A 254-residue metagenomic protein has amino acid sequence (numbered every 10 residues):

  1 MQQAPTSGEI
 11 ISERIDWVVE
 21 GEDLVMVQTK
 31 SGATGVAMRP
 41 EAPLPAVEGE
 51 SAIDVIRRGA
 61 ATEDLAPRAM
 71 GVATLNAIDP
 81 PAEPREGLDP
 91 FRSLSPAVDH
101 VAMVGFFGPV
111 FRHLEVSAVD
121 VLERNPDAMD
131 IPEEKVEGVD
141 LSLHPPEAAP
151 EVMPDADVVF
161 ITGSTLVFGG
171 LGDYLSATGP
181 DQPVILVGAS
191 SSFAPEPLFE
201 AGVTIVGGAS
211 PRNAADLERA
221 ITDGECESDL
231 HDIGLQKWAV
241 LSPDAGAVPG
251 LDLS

Functional and structural regions predicted by a protein language model:
M1-L114, W238-S254: Electropositive, gly/pro-rich neighborhoods at or near active sites that engage anionic ligands
L88-S93, S142-P154: Short acidic low-complexity segments
H100, D157-V158: Structural motif
G105-P109, E123-D130, A189-F193: Short, polar loop motifs at secondary-structure junctions
H113-E115, P154, S176-D181: Short, conserved loop/helix-junction motifs that constitute active-site signature segments in enzyme catalytic cores
S117-E137: NAD(P)-binding Rossmann-fold cofactor-contacting core
E147-A148, G170, A194: Short acidic active-site motifs
I185-S254: C-terminal functional extensions of proteins
